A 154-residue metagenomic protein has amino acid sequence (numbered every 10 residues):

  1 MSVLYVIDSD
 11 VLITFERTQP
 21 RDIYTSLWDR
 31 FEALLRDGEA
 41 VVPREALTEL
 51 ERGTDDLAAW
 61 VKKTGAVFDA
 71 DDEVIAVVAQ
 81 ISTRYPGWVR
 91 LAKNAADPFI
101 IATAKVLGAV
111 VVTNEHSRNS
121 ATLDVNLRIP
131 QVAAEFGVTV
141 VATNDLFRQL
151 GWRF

Functional and structural regions predicted by a protein language model:
M1-V42, E49-K62: Short, well-structured N-terminal submotif of metal-dependent ribonuclease cores
S2-L4, E16, S117-F154: Acidic, PIN/NYN-like endoribonuclease modules and their adjacent C-terminal/linker elements
E39, G65, K105-G108, G137: Residue-level detector of structured alpha->beta connecting loops
P43-E45, A70-D71, T143: Conserved beta-strand termini and adjacent loop/short-helix elements that scaffold enzyme active sites in alpha/beta
T48-E49, E73-A79, G137, L146-G151: A short acidic, often aromatic-flanked loop/helix-cap motif at beta-alpha or helix-coil junctions that lines enzyme
K62, A66-F68: Short, contiguous, well-structured surface segments enriched in hydrophobic/aromatic residues
D72-Q131: Active-site neighborhoods of divalent-metal-dependent phosphate/nucleic-acid chemistry enzymes
